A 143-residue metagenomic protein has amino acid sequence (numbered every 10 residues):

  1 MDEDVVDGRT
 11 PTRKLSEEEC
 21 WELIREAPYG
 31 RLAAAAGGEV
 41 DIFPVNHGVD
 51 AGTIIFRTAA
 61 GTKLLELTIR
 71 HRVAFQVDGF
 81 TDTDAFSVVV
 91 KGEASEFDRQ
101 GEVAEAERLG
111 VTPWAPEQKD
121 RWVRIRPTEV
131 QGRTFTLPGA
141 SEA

Functional and structural regions predicted by a protein language model:
M1-I24: Extreme N-terminal tail/first-helix region
L15-E17, T58, T62: Charged, amphipathic alpha-helical segments
R25-A27, E39-V40, S87, P116-Q118: Short solvent-exposed loop/turn micro-motifs enriched in small/polar/acidic residues
A27-A59, F75: Short beta-strand segments
G38, T62-L64, G139: Short, surface-exposed beta-strand-loop junctions and turns on beta-sheet-rich folds
A60-E129: Short, structured beta-strand-loop surface elements
V123-A143: Charged phosphate-binding loop/patch that engages nucleotide di/tri-phosphates or the phosphate backbone of nucleic
